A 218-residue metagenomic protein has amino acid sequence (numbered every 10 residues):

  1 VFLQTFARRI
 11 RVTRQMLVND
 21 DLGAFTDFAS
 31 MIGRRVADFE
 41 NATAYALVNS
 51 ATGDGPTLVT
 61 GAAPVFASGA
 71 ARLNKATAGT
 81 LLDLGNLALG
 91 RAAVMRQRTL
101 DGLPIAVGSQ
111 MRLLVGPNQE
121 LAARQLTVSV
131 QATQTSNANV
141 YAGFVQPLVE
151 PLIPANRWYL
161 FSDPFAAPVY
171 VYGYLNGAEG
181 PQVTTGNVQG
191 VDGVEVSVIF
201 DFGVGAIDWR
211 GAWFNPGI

Functional and structural regions predicted by a protein language model:
V1-S30, R34, D38, A42 (+1 more regions): Flexible, glycine/threonine- and acidic-rich loop/arm segments that mediate assembly and lattice contacts in viral
R8, V12-D27, M31-Q97: Alpha-helical scaffold segments that mediate packing/assembly in large oligomeric complexes
T43-L47, G102-V107: Flexible, glycine/charged-enriched surface loops at secondary-structure junctions
G69-T99, S109-R112, P117-I218: Sequence/fold signature of self-assembling virion shell proteins
